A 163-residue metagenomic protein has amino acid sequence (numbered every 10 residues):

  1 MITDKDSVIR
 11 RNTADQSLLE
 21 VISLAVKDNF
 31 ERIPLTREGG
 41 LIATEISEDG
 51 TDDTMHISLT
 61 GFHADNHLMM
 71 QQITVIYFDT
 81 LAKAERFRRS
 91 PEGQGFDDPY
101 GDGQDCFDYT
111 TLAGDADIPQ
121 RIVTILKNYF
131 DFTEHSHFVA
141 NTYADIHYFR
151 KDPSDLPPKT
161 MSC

Functional and structural regions predicted by a protein language model:
M1-D65: Long, contiguous N-terminal structural blocks used for assembly/anchoring
D4, E45-A113, F132-H137, T142-D145 (+1 more regions): Intrinsically disordered, low-complexity regulatory segments enriched in Ser/Thr/Pro and charged residues
D6, R10-L18, I22-F30, Y109-V139: Ampiphathic alpha-helical segments that act as solvent-exposed interaction surfaces
R11, E31, R88, F96 (+1 more regions): Compositionally biased, intrinsically disordered/low-complexity regions enriched for serine, proline and threonine
